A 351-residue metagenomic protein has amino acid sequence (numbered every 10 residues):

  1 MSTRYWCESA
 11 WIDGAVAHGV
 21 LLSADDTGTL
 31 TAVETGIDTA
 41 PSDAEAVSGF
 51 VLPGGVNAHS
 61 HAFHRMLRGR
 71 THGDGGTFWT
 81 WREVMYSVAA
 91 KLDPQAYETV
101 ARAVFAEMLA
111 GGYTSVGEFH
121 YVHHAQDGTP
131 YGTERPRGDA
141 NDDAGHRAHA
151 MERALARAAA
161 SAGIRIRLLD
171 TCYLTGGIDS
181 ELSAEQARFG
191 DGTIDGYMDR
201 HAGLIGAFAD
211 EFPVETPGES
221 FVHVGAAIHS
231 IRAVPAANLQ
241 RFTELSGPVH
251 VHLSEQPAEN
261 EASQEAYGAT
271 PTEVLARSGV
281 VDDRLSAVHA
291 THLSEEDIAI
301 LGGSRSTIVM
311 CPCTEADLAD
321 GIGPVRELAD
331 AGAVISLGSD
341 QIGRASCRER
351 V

Functional and structural regions predicted by a protein language model:
M1-T39, F50: N-terminal metal-binding scaffold of metallo-dependent hydrolase/deaminase domains
E8, G28, S48, H59 (+8 more regions): Divalent metal-coordination and catalytic microenvironments
G49-G111, E118-P130, R137-N141: Metal-associated gating/positioning segment near the N- to mid-region
G54-V56, V249, I335-L337: Residue-level marker for buried hydrophobic side chains located in beta-strands that build the well-ordered beta-sheet
T114-S115, V334: Short acidic/polar active-site loop segments enriched in Thr and Asp
D127-A290: Metal-coordinating catalytic core of metallo-dependent amide/deamination hydrolases
V280-R350: Active-site-adjacent C-terminal substructures of enzyme catalytic domains
